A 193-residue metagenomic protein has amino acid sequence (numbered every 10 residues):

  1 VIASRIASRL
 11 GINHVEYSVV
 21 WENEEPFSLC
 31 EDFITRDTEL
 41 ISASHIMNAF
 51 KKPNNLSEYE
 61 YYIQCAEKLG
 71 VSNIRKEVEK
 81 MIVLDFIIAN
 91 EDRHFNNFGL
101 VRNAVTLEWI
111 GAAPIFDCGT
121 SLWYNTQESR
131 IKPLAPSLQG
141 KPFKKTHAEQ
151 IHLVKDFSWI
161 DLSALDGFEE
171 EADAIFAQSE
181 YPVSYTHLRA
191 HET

Functional and structural regions predicted by a protein language model:
V1-I46: Conserved ATP-binding subdomain of kinase catalytic cores across diverse folds
D37-I63: A broadly used, surface-exposed interaction patch
K51-Y61, R102-G167: Catalytic-core segments of enzymes that bind and process phosphorylated/nucleotide-bearing substrates
Y59-L122: Conserved kinase catalytic-core segment
E171: Acidic, His/Gly-rich catalytic cores of divalent-metal-dependent hydrolytic chemistry
F176: Core nucleotide-handling region used for phosphoryl-transfer chemistry
T186-T193: Conserved small/polar residues in nucleotide/adenosyl-binding loops
